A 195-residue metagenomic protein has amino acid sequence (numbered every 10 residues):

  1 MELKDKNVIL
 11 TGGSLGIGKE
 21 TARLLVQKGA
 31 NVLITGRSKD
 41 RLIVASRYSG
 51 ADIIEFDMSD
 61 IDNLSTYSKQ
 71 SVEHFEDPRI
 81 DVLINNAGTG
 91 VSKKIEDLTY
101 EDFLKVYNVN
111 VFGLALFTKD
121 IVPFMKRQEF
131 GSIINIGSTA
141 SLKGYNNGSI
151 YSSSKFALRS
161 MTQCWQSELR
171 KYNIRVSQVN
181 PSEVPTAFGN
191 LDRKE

Functional and structural regions predicted by a protein language model:
S14-L15: Conserved glycine-rich cofactor-binding loop
F56-Y67, Y100: The beta1-alpha1 cofactor-binding region of Rossmann-like NAD(H)/NADP(H)-dependent oxidoreductases
K94-I95, D102-L104: Substrate-binding pocket helix/loop in short-chain dehydrogenase/reductase
E96, K143-S149: Active-site loop immediately N-terminal to the catalytic Tyr-X3-Lys motif of short-chain dehydrogenase/reductase
T118, S154: Active-site helix of classical SDR
P123, S167-K171: Alpha-helical segment proximal to the catalytic Tyr-Lys
S138: Residue(s) in the substrate-gating loop at a strand-loop-helix junction that position the organic substrate next
